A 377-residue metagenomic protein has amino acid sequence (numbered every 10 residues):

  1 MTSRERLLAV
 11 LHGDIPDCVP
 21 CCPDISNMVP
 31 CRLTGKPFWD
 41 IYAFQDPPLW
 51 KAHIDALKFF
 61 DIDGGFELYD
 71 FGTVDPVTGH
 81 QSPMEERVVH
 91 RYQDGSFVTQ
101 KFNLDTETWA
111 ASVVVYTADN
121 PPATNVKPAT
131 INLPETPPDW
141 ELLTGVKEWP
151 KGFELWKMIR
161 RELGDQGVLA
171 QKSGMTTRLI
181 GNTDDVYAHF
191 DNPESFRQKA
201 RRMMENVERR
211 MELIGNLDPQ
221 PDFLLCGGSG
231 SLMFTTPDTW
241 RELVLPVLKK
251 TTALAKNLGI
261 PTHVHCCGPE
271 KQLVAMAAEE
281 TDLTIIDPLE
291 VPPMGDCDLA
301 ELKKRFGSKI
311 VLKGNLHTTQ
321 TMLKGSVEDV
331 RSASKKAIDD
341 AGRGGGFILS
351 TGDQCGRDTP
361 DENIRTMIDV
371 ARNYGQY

Functional and structural regions predicted by a protein language model:
M1-I41, N132-Y377: Active-site loop segments of alpha/beta catalytic cores
C22-M28, G64-K127, K147-G181: Glycine-rich, aromatic-flanked loop segments that form ligand/cofactor-binding clefts across common enzyme folds
R32-T78: Segments that shape or occlude catalytic/ligand-binding pockets
I41, Q45-P47, G95, Q100 (+6 more regions): Generic signature of intrinsically disordered, low-complexity segments enriched in small/polar residues
Q45-L49, V126-I131: A generic structural motif
